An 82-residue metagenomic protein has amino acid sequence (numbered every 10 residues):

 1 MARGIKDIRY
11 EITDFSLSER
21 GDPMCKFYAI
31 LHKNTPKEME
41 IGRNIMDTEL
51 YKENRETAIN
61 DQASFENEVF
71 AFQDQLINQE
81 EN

Functional and structural regions predicted by a protein language model:
M1-I30: Short, charged/polar N-terminal "headpieces" of proteins
L31-T35: Short acidic-glycine loop/turn motifs at beta-strand connectors
K37-N82: Acidic, low-complexity intrinsically disordered segments
